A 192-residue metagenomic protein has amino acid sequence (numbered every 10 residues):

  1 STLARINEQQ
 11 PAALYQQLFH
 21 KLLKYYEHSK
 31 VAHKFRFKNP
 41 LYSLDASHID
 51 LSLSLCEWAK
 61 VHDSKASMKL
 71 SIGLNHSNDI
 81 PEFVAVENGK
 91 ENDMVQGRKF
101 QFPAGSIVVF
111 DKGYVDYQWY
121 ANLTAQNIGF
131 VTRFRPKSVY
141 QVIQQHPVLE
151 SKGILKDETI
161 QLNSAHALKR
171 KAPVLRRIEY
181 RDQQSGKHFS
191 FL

Functional and structural regions predicted by a protein language model:
S1-L3: Long amphipathic alpha-helical segments
R5-K21, H33-S54, D63-L192: Single, function-defining residue in the core of a domain
